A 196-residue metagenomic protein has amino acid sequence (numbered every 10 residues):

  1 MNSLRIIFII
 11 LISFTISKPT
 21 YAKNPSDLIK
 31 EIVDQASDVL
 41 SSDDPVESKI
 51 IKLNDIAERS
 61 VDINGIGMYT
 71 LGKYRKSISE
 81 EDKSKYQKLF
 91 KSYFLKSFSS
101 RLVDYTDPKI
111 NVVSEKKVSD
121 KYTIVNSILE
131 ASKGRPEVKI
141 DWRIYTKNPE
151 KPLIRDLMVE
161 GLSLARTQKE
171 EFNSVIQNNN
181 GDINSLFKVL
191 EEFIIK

Functional and structural regions predicted by a protein language model:
M1-I7: Bacterial N-terminal signal peptides that target proteins for export
I7-T15: Bacterial N-terminal signal peptides
S17-A22: Sec/Tat signal peptide C-region and signal peptidase I cleavage site
N24-L102: Early exported N-terminus immediately downstream of N-terminal targeting peptides
T70, F90, S114-K116, I128-A131 (+2 more regions): A mature extracytoplasmic/lumenal domain signature
K96-V138, V189, F193-K196: Surface-exposed, charged secondary-structure patches
E137-R166: Short beta-strand edge/turn micro-motifs at domain boundaries
D156-K196: Low-complexity, intrinsically disordered terminal/linker segments enriched in charged and Gly/Pro repeats
